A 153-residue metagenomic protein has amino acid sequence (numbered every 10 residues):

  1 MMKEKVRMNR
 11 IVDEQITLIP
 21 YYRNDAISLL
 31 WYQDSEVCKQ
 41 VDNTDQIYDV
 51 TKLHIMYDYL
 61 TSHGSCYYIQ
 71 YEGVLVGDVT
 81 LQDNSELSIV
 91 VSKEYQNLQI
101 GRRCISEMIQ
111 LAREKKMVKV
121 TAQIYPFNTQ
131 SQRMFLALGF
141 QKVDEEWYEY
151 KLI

Functional and structural regions predicted by a protein language model:
M1-H54, D58: A short, well-structured alpha-helix characteristic of acyl/acetyltransferase catalytic modules
Y21, V91, I124: Hydrophobic adenine-recognition pocket in adenosine-nucleotide-binding enzymes
V37-V41, Y125, Y148: Catalytic phosphate/metal-binding cores of nucleic-acid and nucleotide-processing enzymes, i.e., regions that mediate
N43-E94: Acetyl-CoA-dependent GNAT
Y95, Q99-E107: Conserved acetyl-CoA pyrophosphate-binding loop and the N-cap/start of the following alpha-helix in GNAT-like
R102, P126-D144: Conserved active-site alpha-helix within GNAT-family acetyltransferase domains
A112-I124: Conserved GNAT acetyl-CoA-binding A-motif
